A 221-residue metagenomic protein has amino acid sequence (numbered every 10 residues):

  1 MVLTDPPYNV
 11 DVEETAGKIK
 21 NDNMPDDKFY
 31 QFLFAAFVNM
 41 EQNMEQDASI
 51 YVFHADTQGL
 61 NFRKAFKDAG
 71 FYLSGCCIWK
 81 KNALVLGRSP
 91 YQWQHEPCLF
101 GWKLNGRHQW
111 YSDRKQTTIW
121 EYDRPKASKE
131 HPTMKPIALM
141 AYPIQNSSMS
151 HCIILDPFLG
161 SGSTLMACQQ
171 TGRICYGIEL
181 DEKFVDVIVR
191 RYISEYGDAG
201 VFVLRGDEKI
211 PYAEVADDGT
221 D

Functional and structural regions predicted by a protein language model:
M1-V185: Core catalytic lobe of class I
V189-D221: S-adenosyl-L-methionine
